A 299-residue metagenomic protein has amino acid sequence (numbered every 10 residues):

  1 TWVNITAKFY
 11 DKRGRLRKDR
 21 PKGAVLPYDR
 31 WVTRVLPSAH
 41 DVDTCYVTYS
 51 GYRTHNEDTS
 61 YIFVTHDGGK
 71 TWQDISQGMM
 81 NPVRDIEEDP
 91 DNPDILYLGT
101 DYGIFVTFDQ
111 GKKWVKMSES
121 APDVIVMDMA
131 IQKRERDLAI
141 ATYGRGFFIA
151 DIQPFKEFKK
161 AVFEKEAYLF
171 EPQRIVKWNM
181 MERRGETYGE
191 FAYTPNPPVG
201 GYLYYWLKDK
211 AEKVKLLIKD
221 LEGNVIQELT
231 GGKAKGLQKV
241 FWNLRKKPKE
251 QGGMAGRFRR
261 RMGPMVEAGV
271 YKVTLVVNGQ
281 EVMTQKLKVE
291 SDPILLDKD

Functional and structural regions predicted by a protein language model:
T1-F191, P198-G201: Beta-propeller blade termini and top-face loops
H40, N196, D209, K233-K235 (+1 more regions): Surface-exposed coil/turn segments at beta-strand junctions on protein surfaces, enriched
K113-V115, E222-L229, V282: Surface-exposed loop/edge segments in extracytoplasmic proteins
N179-V214, K219, K239-F241: Contiguous beta-strand segments within globular domains
V225-P264: Glycine-centered tight-turn motifs at strand-turn-strand junctions
L275-V277: Conserved structural position at the C-terminal beta-strand of extracellular beta-sandwich adhesion modules
V282-D297: Short beta-strand elements
